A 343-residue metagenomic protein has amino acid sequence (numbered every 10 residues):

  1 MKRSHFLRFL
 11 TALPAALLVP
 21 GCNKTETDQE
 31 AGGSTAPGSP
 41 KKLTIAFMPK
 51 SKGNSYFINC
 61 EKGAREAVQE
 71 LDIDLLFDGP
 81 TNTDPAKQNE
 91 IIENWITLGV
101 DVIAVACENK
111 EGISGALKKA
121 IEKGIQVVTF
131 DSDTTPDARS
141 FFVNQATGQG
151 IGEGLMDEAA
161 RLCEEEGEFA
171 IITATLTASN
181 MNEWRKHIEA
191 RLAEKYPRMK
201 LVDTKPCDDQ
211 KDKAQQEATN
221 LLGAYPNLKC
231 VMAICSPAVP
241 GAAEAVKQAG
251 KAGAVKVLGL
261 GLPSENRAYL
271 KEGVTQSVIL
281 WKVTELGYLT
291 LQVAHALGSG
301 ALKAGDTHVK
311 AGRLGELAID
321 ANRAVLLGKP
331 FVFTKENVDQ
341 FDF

Functional and structural regions predicted by a protein language model:
R3-L7: N-terminal export leaders
C22-E26: Bacterial signal peptide processing site
Q29-A36, K41, L176-N180, K195-R198 (+1 more regions): Hinge/cleft segment of the Venus flytrap/periplasmic-binding protein
T44-L71, L76-I92, V100, A106-K110 (+2 more regions): Extracytoplasmic "Venus flytrap"
Y56-E70, I151-L155, S179-M199, K213 (+3 more regions): Short, solvent-exposed amphipathic alpha-helices that sit in or adjacent to ligand/effector-binding or catalytic
Q88, V143-F169, K213-Q215, L262-N266 (+1 more regions): Hydrophobic alpha-helical segments within soluble ligand-binding/sensing domains
V105-I121, I188, D203, C207-Y269: Hydrophobic alpha-helical
K110-G150, R161, E168, P263-K271 (+1 more regions): Flexible loop/hinge segments that line or gate small-molecule binding clefts
